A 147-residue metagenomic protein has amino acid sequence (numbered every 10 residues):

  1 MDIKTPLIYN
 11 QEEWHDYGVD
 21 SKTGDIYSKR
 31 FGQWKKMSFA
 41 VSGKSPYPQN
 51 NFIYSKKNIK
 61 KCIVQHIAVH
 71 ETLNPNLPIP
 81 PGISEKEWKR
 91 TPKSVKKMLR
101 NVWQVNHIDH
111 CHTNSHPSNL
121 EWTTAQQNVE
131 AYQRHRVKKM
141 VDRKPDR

Functional and structural regions predicted by a protein language model:
M1-Q104, C111-R147: Conserved recognition-core residues within compact binding domains
